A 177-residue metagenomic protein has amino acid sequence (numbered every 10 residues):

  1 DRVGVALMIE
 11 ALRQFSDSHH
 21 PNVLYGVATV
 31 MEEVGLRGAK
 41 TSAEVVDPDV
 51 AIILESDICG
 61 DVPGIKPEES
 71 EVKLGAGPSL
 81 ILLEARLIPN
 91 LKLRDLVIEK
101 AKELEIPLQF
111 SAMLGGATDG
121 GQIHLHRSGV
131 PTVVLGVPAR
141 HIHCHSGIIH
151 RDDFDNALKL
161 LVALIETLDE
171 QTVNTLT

Functional and structural regions predicted by a protein language model:
D1, S16-P21, A43-V46, V72-L74 (+1 more regions): Solvent-exposed alpha-helices and their adjacent loops that cap or buttress functional pockets in soluble metabolic
D1-E33, A157-L164: Alpha-helical metal-binding/catalytic segments enriched in His/Glu/Asp
V5, G35-G38, D119-G120, C144: Short glycine/serine/threonine-rich phosphate/pyrophosphate-binding segments that cradle anionic phosphate groups
I9, K40, G121-H124: Short, hydrophobic alpha-helix immediately C-terminal to the catalytic nucleophile
V27, V50-I52, V133-L135: Hydrophobic/aromatic beta-strand patches that form the interior of the parallel beta-sheet core in alpha/beta enzyme
V27-G35, S56-I58, A139-H141: Acidic, glycine-rich active-site loops and adjacent beta-strand->loop/helix elements that engage anionic groups
G35-P107: Metal-dependent peptidase/peptidase-like ectodomains
G75-D152, L158, L164-T175: Active-site-adjacent substrate-binding region of metalloamidase/peptidase-like peptide-processing proteins
